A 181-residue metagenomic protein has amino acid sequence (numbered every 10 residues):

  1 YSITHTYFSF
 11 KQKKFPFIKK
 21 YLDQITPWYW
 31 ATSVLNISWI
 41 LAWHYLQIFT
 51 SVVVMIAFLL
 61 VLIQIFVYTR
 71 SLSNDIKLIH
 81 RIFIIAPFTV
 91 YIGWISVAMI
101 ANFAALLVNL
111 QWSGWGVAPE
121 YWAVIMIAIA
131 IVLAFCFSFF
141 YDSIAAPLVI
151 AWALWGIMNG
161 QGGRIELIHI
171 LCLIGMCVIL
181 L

Functional and structural regions predicted by a protein language model:
F17-Y29, D142-P147: Membrane-interfacial loop-to-transmembrane alpha-helix junctions, especially the N-terminal start
W28-I40, M55-F66, I84-N102: Alpha-helical transmembrane segments of multi-pass integral membrane proteins
S38-V53, L110-V117, C136-F140, G162-E166: Membrane-interface helix caps and helix-loop-helix hairpins in membrane proteins
A57-V67, L154-I157, C177-L181: Alpha-helical transmembrane segments and their membrane-interface exit regions
L62-S71, A98-V108, I125-Y141: Alpha-helical transmembrane segments in multipass membrane proteins, preferentially the mid-helix core
I84-I92, W112-I127: A loop-to-helix transmembrane entry motif
G116-V132, M158-L180: Membrane-interface transmembrane-helix boundary segments in multi-pass integral membrane proteins
A145-G156: Central hydrophobic cores of alpha-helical transmembrane segments in multi-pass integral membrane proteins
